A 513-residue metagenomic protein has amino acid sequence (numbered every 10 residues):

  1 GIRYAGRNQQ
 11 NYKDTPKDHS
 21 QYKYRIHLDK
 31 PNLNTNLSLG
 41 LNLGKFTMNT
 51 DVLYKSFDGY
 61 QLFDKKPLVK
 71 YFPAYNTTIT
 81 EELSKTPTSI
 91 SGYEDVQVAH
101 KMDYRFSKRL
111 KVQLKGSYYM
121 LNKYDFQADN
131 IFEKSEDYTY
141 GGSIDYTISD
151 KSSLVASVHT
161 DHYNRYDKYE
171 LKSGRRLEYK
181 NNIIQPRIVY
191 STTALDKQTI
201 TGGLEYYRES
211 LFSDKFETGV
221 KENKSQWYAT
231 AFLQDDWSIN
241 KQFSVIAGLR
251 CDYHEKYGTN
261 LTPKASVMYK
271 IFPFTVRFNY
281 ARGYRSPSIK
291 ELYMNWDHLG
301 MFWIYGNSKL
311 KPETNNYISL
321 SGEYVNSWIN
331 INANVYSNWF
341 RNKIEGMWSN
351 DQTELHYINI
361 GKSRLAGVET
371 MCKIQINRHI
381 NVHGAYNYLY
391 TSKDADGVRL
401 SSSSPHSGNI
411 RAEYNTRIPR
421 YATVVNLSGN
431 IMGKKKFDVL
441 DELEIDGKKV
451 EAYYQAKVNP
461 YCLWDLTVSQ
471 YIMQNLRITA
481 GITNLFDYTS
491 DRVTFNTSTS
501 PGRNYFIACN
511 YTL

Functional and structural regions predicted by a protein language model:
G1-E133: Periplasmic-side early beta-strands and strand-to-turn transitions of outer-membrane beta-barrels
K45-M48, R109-L114, D150-L154, K197-I200 (+6 more regions): Repeated loop/turn-to-beta-strand initiation elements of outer-membrane beta-barrel proteins
M48, L53-L62, A99, R109-L121 (+5 more regions): Surface-exposed extracellular loop regions of Gram-negative outer-membrane beta-barrel proteins
D58-D64, R341, V382, I431-K448 (+1 more regions): C-terminal beta-signal and adjacent terminal beta-strands/loops of Gram-negative outer-membrane beta-barrel proteins
S107, S149, L195-T201, E205 (+2 more regions): Structural signature of Gram-negative outer-membrane beta-barrels, strongest in the C-terminal barrel of TonB-dependent
N122, H162-N164, S210-L211, E255-N260 (+5 more regions): Surface-exposed extracellular loop regions of Gram-negative outer-membrane beta-barrel proteins, predominantly
N130-T147, Y179, T193, F274-T275 (+4 more regions): Outer-membrane beta-barrel signature, preferentially recognizing the C-terminal barrel domain of Gram-negative
S238-F243, Y336-W339, I358-L440, F486: Gram-negative outer-membrane beta-barrel transporters
